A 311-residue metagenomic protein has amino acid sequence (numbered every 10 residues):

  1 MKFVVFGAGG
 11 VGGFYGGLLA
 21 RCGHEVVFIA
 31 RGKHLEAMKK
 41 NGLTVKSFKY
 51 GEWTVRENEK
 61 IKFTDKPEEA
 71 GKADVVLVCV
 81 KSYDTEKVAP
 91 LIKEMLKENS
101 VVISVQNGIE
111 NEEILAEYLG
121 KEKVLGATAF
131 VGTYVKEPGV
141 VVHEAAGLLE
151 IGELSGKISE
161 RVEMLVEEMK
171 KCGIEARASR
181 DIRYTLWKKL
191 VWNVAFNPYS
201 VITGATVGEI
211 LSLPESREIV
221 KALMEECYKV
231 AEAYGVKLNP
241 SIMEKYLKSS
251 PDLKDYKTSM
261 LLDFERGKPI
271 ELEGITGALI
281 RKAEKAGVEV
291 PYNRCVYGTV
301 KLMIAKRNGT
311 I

Functional and structural regions predicted by a protein language model:
M1, D74, G147: Nucleotide donor/acceptor-binding cores
M1-G51: NAD(P)+-binding Rossmann beta1-loop-alpha1 motif at the extreme N-terminus of oxidoreductases
K33, Y83-D84, I109-E110, K157 (+1 more regions): Short alpha-helical
L43-F63, N193: N-terminal glycine-rich dinucleotide-binding loop that anchors FAD/FMN and/or NAD(P) in oxidoreductases
V55-V140: Rossmann-like NAD(P)(H) cofactor-binding subdomain of soluble oxidoreductases
M95, Y118-K123, P138-K189, V194 (+1 more regions): Internal alpha-helical scaffold of NAD(P)-dependent oxidoreductase catalytic cores
K170-K171, E209, I219-I311: NAD(P)-dependent Rossmann-like dehydrogenase/reductase catalytic/cofactor-binding core
